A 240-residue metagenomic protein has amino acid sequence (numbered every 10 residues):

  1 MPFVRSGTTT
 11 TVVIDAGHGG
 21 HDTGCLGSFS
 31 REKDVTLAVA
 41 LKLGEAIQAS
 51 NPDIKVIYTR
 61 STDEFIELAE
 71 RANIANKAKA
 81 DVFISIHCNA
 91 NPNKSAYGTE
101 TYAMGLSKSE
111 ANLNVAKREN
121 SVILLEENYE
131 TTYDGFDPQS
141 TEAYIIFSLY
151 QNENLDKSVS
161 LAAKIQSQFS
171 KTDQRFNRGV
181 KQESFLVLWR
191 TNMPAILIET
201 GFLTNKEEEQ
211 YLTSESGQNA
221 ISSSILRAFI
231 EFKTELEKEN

Functional and structural regions predicted by a protein language model:
M1-P138, Q151-A163: Catalytic-core regions of hydrolytic enzymes
E142-N240: Active-site-adjacent mobile loop/cap segments within catalytic or ligand-binding domains
